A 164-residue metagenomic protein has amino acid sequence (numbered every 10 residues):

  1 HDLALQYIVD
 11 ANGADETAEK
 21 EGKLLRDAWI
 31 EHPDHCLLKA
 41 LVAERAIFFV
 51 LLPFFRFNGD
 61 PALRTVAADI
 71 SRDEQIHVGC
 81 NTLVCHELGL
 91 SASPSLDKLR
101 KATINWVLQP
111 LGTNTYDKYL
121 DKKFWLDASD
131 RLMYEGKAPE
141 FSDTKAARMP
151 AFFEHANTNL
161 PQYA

Functional and structural regions predicted by a protein language model:
H1-A164: Non-heme di-metal
